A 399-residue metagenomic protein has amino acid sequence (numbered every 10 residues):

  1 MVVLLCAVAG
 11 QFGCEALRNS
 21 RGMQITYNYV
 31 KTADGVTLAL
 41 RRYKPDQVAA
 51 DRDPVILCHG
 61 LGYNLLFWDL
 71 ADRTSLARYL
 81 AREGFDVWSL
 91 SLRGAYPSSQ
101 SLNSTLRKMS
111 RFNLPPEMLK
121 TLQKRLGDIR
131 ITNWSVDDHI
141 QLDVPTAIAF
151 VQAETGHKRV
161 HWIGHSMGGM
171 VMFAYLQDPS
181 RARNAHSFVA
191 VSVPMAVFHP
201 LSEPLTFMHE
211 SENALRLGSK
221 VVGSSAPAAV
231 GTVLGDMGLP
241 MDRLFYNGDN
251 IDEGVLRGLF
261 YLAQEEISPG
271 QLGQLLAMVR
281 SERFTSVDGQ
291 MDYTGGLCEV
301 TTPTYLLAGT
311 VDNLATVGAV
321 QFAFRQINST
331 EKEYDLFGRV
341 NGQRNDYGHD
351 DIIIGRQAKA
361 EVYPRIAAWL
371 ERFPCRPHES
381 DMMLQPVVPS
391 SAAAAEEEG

Functional and structural regions predicted by a protein language model:
A16-Q47: N-terminal cap/lid segment of alpha/beta-hydrolase-fold proteins
P45-L106: Short, surface-exposed "cap/lid" segments of acyl-processing enzymes
L57-Y63, H165-S166, G309-T310: Glycine-rich His-Gly loop
M109-A153: Alpha/beta-hydrolase active-site loop
A153-K158, I163, M167-D288: Alpha/beta-hydrolase-fold enzymes
V300, L306-A308, D312: Short beta-strand/loop motif that positions the catalytic acidic residue of the alpha/beta-hydrolase fold
T302, T316-Q326: Short alpha-helix in the alpha/beta-hydrolase fold that links the catalytic acid
E333-G399: Catalytic active-site module of serine/aspartate enzymes centered on a nucleophile-bearing elbow/loop
